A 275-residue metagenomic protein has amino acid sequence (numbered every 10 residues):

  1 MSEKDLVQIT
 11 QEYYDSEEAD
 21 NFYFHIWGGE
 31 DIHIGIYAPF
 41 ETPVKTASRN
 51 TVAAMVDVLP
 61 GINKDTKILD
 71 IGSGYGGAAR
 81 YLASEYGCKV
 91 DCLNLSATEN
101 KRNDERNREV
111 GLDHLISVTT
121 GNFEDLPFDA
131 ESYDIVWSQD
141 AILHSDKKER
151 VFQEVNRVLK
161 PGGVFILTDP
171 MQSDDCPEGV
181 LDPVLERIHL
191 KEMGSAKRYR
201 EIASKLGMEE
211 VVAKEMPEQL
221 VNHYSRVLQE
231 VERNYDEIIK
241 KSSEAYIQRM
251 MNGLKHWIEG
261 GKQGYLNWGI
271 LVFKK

Functional and structural regions predicted by a protein language model:
M1-Y23: N-terminal auxiliary segments of SAM/dcSAM-dependent transferases
W27-A38, T42-K64: Conserved alpha-helix/loop element of class I SAM-dependent methyltransferases that forms part of the SAM/SAH-binding
K67-D125: Class I SAM-dependent methyltransferase SAM/SAH-binding core
E124-I135: A short acidic, Gly/Pro-enriched loop at the edge of an enzyme's catalytic core that lines a small-molecule cofactor
I135-K147: A short SAM/SAH-binding and catalytic strip from SAM-dependent methyltransferases
E149-V164: A short glycine-rich, Lys/Arg-flanked "PGG" loop and its adjoining helix->strand segment in the class I
L167-K191: Short, glycine-/aromatic-enriched active-site segment of Class I SAM-dependent methyltransferases
P183-E244, Q248-W268, K274: Substrate-binding/catalytic lobe of Class I Rossmann-like enzymes that use SAM or dcSAM, i.e., the mid-to-C-terminal
